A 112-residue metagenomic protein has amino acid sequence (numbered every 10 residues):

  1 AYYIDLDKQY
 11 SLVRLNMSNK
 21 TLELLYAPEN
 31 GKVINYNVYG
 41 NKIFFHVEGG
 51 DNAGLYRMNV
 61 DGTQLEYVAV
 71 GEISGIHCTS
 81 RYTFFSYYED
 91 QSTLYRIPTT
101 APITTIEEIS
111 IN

Functional and structural regions predicted by a protein language model:
Y2-I4, F44-H46, F84-S86: Residue position within the beta-strands of beta-propeller blades
K8-R14, D51-R57, D90-P98: Structural motif
N16-K20, N59-T63, P98-P102: Short loop/turn segments that connect beta-strands within beta-propeller blades
T21-A27, T63-A69, T105-E108: A short beta-strand motif characteristic of beta-propeller blades
N30-G40, V70-R81, I111-N112: Repeated scaffold domains used in trafficking and secretory/extracellular systems, primarily beta-propellers
A53-Y87, S92-T93: Ankyrin-repeat and related helical/solenoid repeat scaffolds used for protein-protein interactions
S80-N112: Blade-level signature of beta-propeller repeat domains, shared across WD40, Kelch, NHL, RCC1 and BNR/Asp-box propellers
